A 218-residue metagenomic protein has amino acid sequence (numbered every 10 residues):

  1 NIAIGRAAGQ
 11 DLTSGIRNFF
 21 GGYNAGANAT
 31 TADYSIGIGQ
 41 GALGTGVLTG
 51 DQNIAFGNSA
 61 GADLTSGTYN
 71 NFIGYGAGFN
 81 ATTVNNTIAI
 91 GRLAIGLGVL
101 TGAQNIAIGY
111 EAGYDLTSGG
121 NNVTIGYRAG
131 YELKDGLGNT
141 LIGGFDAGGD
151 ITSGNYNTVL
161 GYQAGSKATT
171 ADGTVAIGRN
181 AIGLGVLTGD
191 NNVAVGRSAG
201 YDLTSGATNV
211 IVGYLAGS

Functional and structural regions predicted by a protein language model:
N1-S218: Glycine- and small/polar-enriched repetitive beta-structure motifs of secreted/surface proteins
